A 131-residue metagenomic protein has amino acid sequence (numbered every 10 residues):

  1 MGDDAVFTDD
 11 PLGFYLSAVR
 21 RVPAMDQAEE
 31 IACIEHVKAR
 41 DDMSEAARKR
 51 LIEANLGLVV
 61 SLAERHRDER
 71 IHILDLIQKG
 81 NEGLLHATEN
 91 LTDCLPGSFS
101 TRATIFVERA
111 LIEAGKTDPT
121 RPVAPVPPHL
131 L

Functional and structural regions predicted by a protein language model:
G2-L131: Alpha-helical promoter-recognition and RNA polymerase-docking modules of transcription initiation factors, dominated by
